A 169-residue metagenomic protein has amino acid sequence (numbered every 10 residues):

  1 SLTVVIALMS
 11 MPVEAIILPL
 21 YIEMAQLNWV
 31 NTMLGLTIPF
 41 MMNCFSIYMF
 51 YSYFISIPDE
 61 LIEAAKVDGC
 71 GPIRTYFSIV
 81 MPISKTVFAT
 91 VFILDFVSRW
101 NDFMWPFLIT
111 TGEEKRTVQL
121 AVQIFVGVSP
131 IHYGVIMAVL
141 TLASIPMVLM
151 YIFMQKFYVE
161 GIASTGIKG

Functional and structural regions predicted by a protein language model:
S1-G169: A structural signal for multi-pass alpha-helical bundles of membrane permease subunits that mediate small-molecule
